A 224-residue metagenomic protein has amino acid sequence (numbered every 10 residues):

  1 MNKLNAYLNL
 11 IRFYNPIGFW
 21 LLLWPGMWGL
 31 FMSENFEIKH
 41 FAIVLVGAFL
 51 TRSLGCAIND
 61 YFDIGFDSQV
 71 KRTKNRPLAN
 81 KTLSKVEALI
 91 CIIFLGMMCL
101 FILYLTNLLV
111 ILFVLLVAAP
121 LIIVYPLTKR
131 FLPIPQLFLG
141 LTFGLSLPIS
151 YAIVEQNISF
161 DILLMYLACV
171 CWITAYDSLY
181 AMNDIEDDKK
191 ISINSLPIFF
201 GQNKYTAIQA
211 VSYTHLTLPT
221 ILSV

Functional and structural regions predicted by a protein language model:
L4, W20, A42, P120 (+2 more regions): Alpha-helical membrane-protein architecture signal
L4-N9, V46, L54, R76-L164: Intramembrane alpha-helical segments
Y14-G29: The first (N-terminal) embedded transmembrane alpha-helix
P16-I17, Q136-G140, A207: Membrane-interface loop-to-helix entry segments
G29-K39: Short, hydrophobic transmembrane alpha-helix segments
K39-A48: Loop-to-helix transition at the N-terminal end of transmembrane alpha-helices
G47-G96, V170-Y213: Solvent-exposed interhelical
T214-T220: Conserved small/polar residues in nucleotide/adenosyl-binding loops
